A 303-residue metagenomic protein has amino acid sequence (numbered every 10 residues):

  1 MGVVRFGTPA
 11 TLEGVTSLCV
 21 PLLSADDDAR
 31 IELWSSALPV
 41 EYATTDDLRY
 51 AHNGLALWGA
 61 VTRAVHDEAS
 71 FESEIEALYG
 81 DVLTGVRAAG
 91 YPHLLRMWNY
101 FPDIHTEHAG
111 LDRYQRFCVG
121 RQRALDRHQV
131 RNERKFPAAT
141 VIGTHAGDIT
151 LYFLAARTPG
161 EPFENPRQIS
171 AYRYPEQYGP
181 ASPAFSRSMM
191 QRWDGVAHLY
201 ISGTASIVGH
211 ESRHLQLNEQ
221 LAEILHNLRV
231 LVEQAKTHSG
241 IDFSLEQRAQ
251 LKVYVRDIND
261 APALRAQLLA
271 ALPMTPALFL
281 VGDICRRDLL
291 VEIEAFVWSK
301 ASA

Functional and structural regions predicted by a protein language model:
M1-A303: N-terminal presequence-like segments and the immediate start of the first folded domain
